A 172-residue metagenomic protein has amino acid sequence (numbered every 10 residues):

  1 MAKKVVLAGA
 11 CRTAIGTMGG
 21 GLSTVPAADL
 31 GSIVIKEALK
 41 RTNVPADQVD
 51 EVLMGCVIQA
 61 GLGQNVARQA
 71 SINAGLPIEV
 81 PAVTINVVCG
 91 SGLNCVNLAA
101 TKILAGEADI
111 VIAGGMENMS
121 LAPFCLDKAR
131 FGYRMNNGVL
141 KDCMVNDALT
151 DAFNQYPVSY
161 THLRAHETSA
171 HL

Functional and structural regions predicted by a protein language model:
M1-P26, L140, V145: Condensing-enzyme catalytic core mediating Claisen C-C bond formation in acyl metabolism
C11-A14, G55-A60, V87-S91, G115-S120: Acidic, glycine-rich active-site loops and adjacent beta-strand->loop/helix elements that engage anionic groups
L22-A38: Short catalytic helix/loop segments, enriched in acidic residues and glycine and frequently bearing histidine
A38-Q48: Phosphate/pyrophosphate-binding loops at sites that engage ATP/ADP/AMP, CoA/4′-phosphopantetheine, polyphosphate
C56-I110, L140, L149-P157: Conserved catalytic cysteine-centered active-site region of acyl-thioester-dependent Claisen-condensing enzymes
I110-L163: Flexible glycine-/small-residue-enriched beta->alpha junction loops that bind anionic phosphate/pyrophosphate groups
T161-H171: Conserved small/polar residues in nucleotide/adenosyl-binding loops
